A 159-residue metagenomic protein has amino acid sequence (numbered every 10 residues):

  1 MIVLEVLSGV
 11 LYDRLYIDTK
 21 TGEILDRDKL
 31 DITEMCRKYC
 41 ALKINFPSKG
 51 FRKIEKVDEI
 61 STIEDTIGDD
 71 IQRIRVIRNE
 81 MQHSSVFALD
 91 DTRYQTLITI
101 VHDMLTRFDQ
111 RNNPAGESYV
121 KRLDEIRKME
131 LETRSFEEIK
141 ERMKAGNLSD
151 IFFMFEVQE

Functional and structural regions predicted by a protein language model:
M1-E80, S84-E156: Feature for intrinsically disordered/low-complexity regulatory segments and propeptides
